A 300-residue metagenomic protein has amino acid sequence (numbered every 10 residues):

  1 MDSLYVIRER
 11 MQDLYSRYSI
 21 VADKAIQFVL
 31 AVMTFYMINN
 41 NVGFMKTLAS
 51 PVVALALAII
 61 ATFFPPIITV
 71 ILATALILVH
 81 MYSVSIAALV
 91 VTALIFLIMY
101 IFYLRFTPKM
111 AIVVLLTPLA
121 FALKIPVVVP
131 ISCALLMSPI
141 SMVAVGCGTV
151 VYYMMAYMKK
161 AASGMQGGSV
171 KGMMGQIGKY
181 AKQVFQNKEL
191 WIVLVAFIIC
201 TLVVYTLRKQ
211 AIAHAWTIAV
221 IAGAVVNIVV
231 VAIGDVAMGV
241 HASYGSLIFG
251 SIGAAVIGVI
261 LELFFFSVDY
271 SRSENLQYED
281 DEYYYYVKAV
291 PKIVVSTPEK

Functional and structural regions predicted by a protein language model:
M1-Y18: Short, Lys/Arg-rich, polar N-terminal cytosolic tail immediately upstream of the first transmembrane signal-anchor
I20-T74, H80-M81: Hydrophobic transmembrane alpha-helices
V42-V52, H80-L94, Q186-V195: Structural signature of hydrophobic alpha-helical transmembrane segments
I59, L72-V145: Membrane-interface helix-loop-helix junctions at boundaries between adjacent transmembrane segments
A120-F121, V129-V240: Generic multipass alpha-helical transmembrane bundles of integral membrane proteins
V143-V151, V225-V231, L247-S267: Alpha-helical membrane-embedded segments
A162, K209-Q210, V240-Y244, I260-Q277: Juxtamembrane/interface segments at transmembrane-helix termini
V268-K300: Short, highly charged, low-complexity non-transmembrane loops/tails of multi-pass membrane proteins
